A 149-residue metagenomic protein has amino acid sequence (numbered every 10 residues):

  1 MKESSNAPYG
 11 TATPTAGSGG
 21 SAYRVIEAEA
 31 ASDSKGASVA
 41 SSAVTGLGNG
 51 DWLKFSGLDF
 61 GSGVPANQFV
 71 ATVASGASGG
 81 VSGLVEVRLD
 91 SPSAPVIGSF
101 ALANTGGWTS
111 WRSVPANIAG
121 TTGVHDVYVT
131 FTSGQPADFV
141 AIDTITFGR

Functional and structural regions predicted by a protein language model:
M1-R149: Extracytoplasmic
